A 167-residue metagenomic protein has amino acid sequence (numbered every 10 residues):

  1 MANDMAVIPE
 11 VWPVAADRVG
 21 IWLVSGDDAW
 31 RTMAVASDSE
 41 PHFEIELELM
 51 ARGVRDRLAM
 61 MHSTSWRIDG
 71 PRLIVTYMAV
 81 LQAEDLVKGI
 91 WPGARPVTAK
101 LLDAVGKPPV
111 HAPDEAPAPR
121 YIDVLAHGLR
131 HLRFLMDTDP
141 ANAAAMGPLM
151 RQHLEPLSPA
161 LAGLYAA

Functional and structural regions predicted by a protein language model:
M1, I45-L47, I122-G128: Polar low-complexity intrinsically disordered regions
M1-R31, D56-M61, M78-D85: N-terminal strand-loop-strand
E10, E40, E44-E48, E84 (+2 more regions): Glutamate identity and glutamate-enriched acidic tracts
V24-A36, R67-A167: Nudix hydrolase/Nudix homology domain
W30-S65: The catalytic Nudix box helix
